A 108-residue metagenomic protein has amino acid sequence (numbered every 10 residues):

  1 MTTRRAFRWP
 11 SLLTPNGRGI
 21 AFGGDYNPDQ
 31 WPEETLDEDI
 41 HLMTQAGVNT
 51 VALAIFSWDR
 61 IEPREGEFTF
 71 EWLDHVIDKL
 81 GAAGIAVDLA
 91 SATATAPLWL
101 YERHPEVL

Functional and structural regions predicted by a protein language model:
M1-T2, H104: Intrinsically disordered/low-complexity terminal segments and short unstructured peptides
T2-T35, I40-N49: An acidic-aromatic substrate-binding cleft motif
D37-L108: Aromatic-lined substrate-binding rim segments of carbohydrate-active enzymes
